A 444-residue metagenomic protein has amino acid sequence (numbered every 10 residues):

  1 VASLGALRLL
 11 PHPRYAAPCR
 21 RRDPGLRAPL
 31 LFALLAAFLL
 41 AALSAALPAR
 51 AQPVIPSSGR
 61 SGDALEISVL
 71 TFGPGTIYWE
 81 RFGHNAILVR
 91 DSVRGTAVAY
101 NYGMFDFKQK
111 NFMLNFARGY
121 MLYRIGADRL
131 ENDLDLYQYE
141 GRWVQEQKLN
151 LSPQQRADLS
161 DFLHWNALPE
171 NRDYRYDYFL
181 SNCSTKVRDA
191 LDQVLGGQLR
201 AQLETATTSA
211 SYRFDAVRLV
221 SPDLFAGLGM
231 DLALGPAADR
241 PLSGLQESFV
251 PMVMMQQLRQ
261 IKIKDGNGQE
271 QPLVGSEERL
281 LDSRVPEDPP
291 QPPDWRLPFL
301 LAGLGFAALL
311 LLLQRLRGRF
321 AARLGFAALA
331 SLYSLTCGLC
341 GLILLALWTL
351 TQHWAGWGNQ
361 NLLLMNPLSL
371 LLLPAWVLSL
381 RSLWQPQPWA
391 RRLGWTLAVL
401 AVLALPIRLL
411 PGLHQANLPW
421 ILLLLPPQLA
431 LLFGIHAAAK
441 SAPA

Functional and structural regions predicted by a protein language model:
F32-A45: Bacterial N-terminal signal peptides
A51-D288: Soluble extramembrane regions of membrane proteins in the secretory/endomembrane system
I261-A355, L364: Core alpha-helical transmembrane segments of integral membrane proteins
G338-A444: Generic detector of multi-pass transmembrane helix bundles and their immediately adjacent loops in polytopic membrane
